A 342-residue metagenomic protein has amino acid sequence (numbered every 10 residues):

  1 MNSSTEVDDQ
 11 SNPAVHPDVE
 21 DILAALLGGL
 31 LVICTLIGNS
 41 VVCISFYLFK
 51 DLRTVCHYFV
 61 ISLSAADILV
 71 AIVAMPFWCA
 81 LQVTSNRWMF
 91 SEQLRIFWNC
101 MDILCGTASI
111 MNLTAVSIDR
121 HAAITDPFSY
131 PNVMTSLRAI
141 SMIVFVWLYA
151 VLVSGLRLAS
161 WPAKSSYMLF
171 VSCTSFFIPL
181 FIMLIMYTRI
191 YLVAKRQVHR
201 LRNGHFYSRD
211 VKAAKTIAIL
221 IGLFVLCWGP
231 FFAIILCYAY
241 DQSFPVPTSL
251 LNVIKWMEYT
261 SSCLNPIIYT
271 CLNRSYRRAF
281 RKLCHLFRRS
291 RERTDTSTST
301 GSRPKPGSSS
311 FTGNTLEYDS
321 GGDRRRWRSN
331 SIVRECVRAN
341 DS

Functional and structural regions predicted by a protein language model:
M1-I37: Extracellular N-terminal segment of 7TM GPCRs
M1-V15, H199-K212, I219, R274-S342: Intrinsically disordered regulatory tails of 7TM GPCRs
P17-G29, L52-V116, A123-V133, A159: Extracellular TM2-ECL1-early TM3 structural module of rhodopsin-like
G28-L31, L69-S85, G106-L113, A150-P162 (+4 more regions): Helix-to-loop junction signature of class
L48-Y58, R120-M142, T188-K215, Y240 (+3 more regions): Intracellular signaling interfaces of 7-transmembrane GPCRs
L69, C105-A115, A122, D126-S166 (+2 more regions): Fourth transmembrane helix
L113-I124, V171-H205, T216-Y238, I268-T270: Class A (rhodopsin-like) GPCR signature focused on the TM5-ICL3 interface and adjacent 7TM helical core
I182-M183, L226, F232-L236, L251-T298: Seventh transmembrane helix
